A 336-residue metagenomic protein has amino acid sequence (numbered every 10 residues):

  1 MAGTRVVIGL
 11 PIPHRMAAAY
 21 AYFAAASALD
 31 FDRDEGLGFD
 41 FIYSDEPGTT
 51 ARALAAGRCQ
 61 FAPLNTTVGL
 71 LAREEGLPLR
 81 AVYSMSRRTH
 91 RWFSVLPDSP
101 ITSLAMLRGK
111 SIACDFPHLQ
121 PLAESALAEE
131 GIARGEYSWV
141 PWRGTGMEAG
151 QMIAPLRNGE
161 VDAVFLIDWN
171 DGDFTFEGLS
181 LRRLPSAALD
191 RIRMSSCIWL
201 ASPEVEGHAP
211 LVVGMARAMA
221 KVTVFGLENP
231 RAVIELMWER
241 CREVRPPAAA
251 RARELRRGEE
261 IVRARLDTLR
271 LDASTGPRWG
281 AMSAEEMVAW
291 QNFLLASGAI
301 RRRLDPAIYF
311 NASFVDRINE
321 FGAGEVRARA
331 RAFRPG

Functional and structural regions predicted by a protein language model:
A2-E148, M152, D162-D168, L184-S186 (+1 more regions): Short, glycine-/small- and polar/acidic-enriched structural segments that line small-molecule recognition paths
P13, S84, L189-D190, W279-S283: Short Gly/Pro-enriched turn/cap motifs at secondary-structure boundaries
D40, V140-W142, A252-D267, D305-F321: Short linear loop/turn motifs
R52, A105, P121-S125, A154 (+5 more regions): Solvent-exposed, polar/charged alpha-helical surfaces in well-ordered, non-transmembrane soluble domains, broadly
G109, S196-I198, S274: Short, solvent-exposed beta-strand edge segments and adjacent coil->beta transition regions
Q151-A250: Pocket-lining segment of extracytoplasmic ligand-binding domains
A209-A299: Secondary-structure end/capping motifs
M287-G336: Conserved C-terminal helix/tail region of periplasmic/extracytoplasmic solute-binding proteins
